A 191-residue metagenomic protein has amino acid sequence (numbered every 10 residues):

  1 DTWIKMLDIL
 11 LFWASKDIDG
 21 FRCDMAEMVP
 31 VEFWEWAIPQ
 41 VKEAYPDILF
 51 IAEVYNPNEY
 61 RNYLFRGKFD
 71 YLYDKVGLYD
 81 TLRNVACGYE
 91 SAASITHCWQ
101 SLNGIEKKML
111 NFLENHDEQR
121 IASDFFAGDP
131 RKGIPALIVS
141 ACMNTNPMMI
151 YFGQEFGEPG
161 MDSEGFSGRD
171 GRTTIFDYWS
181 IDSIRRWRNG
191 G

Functional and structural regions predicted by a protein language model:
D1-S15, A37-E43, Y60: Substrate-binding/active-site clefts of carbohydrate-active enzymes
D1-W3, I18-M28, V76-G88, E118-D129: The substrate-binding groove and active-site-proximal loops of carbohydrate-active enzymes, especially glycoside
M6-D8, P57-Y60, E90-S101: Alpha-helical scaffolding within the catalytic cores of extracellular/periplasmic polymer-degrading hydrolases
M6-V31, N111, N115: Active-site groove signature of glycoside hydrolases
G20-R22, D47-I51, D70-L72, K108-N111 (+1 more regions): Structural preference for beta-strand elements that scaffold enzyme active sites
A26-M28, E53-P57, N115, E155: Active-site beta-loop-alpha junctions enriched in small/polar residues
V31-E35, E43, V54-G88, P159-R169: Substrate-binding cleft/loops of secretory-pathway carbohydrate-active enzymes
A93-T96, N103-N115, R120-G191: Loop/helix patches that line or flank the sugar-binding groove of alpha-linked glycan CAZymes
